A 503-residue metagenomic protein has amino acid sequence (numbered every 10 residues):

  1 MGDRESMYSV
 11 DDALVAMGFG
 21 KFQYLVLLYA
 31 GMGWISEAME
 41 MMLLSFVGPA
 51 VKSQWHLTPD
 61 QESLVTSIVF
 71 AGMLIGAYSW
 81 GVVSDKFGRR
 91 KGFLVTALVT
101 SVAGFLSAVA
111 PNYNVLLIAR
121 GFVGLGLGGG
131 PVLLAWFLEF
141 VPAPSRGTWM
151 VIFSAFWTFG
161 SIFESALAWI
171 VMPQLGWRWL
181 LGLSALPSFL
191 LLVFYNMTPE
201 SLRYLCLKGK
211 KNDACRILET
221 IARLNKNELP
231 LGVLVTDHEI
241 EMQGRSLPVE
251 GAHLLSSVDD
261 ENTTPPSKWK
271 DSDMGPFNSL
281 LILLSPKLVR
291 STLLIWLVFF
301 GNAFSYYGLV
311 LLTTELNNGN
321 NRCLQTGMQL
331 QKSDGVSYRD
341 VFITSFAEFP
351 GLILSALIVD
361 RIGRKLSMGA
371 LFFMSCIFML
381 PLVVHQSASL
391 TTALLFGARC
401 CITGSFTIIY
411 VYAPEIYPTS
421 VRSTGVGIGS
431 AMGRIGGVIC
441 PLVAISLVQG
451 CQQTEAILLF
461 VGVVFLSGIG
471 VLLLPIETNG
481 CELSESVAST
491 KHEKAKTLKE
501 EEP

Functional and structural regions predicted by a protein language model:
M1-G232, H238-P503: Transmembrane-helix signature of 12-pass secondary carriers
